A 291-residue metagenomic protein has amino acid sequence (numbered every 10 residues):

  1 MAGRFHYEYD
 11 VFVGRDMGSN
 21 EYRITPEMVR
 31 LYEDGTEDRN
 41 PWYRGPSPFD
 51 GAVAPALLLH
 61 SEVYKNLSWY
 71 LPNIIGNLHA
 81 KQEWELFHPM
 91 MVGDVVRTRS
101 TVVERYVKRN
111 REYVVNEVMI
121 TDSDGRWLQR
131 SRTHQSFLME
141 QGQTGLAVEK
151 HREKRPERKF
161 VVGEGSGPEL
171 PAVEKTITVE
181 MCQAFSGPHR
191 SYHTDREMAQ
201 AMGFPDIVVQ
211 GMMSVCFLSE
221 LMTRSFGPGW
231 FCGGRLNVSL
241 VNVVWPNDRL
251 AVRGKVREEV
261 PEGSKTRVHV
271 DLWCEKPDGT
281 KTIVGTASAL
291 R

Functional and structural regions predicted by a protein language model:
M1-K81, G142-C232: Hot-dog-fold acyl-thioester-processing enzymes
M1-Y9, K81-Q82, L86-E169, L240 (+1 more regions): HotDog/MaoC-like acyl-thioester-processing domains
G233-N237: A conserved acidic, glycine/proline-rich C-terminal tail/linker
